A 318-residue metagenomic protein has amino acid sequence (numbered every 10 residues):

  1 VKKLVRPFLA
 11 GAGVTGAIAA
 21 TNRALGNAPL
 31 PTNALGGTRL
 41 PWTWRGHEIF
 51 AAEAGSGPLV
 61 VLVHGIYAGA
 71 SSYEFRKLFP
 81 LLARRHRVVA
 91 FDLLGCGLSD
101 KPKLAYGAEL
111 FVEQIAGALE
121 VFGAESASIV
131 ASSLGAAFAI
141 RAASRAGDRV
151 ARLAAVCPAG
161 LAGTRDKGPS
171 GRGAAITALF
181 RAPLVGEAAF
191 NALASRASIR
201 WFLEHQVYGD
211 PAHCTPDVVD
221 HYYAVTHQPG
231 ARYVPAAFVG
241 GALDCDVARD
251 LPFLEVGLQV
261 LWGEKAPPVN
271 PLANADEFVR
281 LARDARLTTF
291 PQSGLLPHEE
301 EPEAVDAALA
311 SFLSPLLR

Functional and structural regions predicted by a protein language model:
V1-V60, A83-H86, E125, S314-R318: Alpha/beta-hydrolase fold catalytic core
A52, R76, V89-V130, H298 (+1 more regions): Active-site loop/oxyanion-hole signature of alpha/beta-hydrolase fold enzymes
E53-L98: Conserved HGGG/HGGXW glycine-rich cap/lid loop of the alpha/beta-hydrolase fold
E125-P169: Conserved hydrolase catalytic core segment
S144, A162-G209: Alpha-helical membrane-targeting segments
N191-P252: Conserved alpha/beta-hydrolase catalytic His-Asp/Glu region
F253-S293: Conserved loop-alpha-helix segment in the C-terminal half of the alpha/beta-hydrolase fold that carries the catalytic
R283-R318: Catalytic active-site module of serine/aspartate enzymes centered on a nucleophile-bearing elbow/loop
